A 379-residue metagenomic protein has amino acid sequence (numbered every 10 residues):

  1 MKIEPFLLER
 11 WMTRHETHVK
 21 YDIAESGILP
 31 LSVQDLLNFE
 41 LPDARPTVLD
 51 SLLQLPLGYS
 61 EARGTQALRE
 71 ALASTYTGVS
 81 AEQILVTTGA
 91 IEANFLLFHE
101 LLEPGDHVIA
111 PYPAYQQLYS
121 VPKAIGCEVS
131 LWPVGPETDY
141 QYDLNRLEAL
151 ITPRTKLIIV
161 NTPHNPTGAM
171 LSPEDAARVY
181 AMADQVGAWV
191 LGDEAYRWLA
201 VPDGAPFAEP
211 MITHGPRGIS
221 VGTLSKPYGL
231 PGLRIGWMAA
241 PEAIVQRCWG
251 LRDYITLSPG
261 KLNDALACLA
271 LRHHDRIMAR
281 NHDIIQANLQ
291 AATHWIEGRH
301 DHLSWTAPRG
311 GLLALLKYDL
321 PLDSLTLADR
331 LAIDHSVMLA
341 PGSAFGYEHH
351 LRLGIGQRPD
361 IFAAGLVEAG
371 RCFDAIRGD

Functional and structural regions predicted by a protein language model:
K2-G89, L96, H273, D379: N-terminal small-domain helix-loop-helix segment of the aminotransferase-like
R45, S74, E100-V160, P173: PLP-dependent aminotransferase-like
G78, E148, R330-L339, F345-D379: PLP-dependent enzyme catalytic core of the Aspartate aminotransferase-like
I125, Q185-V186, H335, I376: Helix C-cap/helix->beta junction micro-motif
P136-P206: Active-site phosphate-binding strand-loop segment of PLP-dependent enzymes
I212-R247, P259: Active-site PLP attachment segment
C248-I255, A270-T293: Structural signature of PLP-dependent enzymes
C268, I284-T293, W305-Y318: Conserved glycine-rich beta-strand-loop-beta hairpin in the small C-terminal domain of fold type I
